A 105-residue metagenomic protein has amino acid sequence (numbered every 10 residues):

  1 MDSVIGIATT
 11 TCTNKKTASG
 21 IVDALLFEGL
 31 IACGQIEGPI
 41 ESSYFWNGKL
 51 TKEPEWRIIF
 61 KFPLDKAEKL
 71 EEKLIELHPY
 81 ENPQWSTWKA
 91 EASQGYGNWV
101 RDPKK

Functional and structural regions predicted by a protein language model:
M1-K105: Positively charged, small/polar-rich N-terminal and surface patches that mediate targeting and assembly and bind
